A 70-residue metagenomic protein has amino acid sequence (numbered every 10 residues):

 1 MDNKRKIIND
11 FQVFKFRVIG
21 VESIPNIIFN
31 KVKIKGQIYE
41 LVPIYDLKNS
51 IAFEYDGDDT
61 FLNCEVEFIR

Functional and structural regions predicted by a protein language model:
D2-N26, K31-R70: Beta-strand/loop-dominated core regions that host nucleotide or nucleotide-derived cofactor-binding catalytic loops
